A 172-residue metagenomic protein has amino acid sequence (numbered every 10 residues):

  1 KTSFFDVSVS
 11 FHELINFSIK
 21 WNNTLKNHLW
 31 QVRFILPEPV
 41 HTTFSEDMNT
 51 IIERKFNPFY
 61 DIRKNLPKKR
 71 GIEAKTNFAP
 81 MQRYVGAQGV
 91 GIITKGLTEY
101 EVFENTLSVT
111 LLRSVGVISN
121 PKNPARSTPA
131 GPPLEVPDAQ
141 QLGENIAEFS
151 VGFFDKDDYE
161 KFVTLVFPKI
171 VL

Functional and structural regions predicted by a protein language model:
K1-L172: C-terminal (or distal) subdomains of carbohydrate-active enzymes
